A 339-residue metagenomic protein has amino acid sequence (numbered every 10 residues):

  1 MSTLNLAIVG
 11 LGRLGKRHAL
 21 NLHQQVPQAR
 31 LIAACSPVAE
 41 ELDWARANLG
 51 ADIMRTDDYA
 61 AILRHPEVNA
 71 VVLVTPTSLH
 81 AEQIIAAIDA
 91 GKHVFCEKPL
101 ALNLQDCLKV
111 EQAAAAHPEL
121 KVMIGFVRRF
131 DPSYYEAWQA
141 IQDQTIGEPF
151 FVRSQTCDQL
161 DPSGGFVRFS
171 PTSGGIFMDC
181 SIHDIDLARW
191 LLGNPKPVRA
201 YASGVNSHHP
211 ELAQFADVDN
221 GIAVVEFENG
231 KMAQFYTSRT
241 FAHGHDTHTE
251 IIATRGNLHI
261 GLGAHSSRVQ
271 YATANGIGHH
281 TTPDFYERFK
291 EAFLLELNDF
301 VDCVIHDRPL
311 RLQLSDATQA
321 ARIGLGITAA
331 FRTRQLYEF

Functional and structural regions predicted by a protein language model:
M1, A29, A70-L73, E228 (+1 more regions): C-terminal helix-rich "cap/oligomerization" subdomain common to oxidoreductases
M1-G50: N-terminal Rossmann-like dinucleotide-binding module
A33, A70, F151: Short, Asp-centered acidic motifs that coordinate Mg2+ and/or phosphate in catalytic or ligand-binding sites
E40, A51-A113: Beta-loop-alpha module in the N-terminal Rossmann-like domain of NAD(P)-dependent dehydrogenases, especially those
C96, L102, V122-I124, F235 (+1 more regions): Hydrophobic residues in well-ordered beta-strands that form the structural core
L120, R128-Q214, R334: Predominantly a Rossmann-like dinucleotide-binding segment in NAD(P)-dependent oxidoreductases
D186-S266, L294-R308: Contiguous beta-strand/loop segments that form the cofactor/metal-binding neighborhood of enzyme cores
